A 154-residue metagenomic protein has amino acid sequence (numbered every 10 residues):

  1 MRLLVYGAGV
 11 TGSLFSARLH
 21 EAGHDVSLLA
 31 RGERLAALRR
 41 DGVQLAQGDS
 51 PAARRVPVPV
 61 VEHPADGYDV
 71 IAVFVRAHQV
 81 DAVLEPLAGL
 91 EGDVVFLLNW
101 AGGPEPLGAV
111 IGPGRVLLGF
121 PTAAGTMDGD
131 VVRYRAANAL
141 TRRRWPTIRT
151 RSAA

Functional and structural regions predicted by a protein language model:
M1-P51: NAD(P)+-binding Rossmann beta1-loop-alpha1 motif at the extreme N-terminus of oxidoreductases
V5, L28-R31, V73-F74, L97 (+1 more regions): Active-site-adjacent beta-strand anchor residues
G7-G12, G42, W100-G102, G119 (+1 more regions): Glycine-centered flexibility sites
F15, G103, R151-A154: Generic structural signal for hydrophobic residues
R31, W100, I148-S152: A structural signal for well-ordered alpha-helical scaffolds and beta->alpha junctions
A37, L90, A109-R115, D130-A154: Internal alpha-helical scaffold of NAD(P)-dependent oxidoreductase catalytic cores
A46, V61, R143-R144: Residues in well-ordered beta-strands of folded domains
A52-R133: Rossmann-like NAD(P)(H) cofactor-binding subdomain of soluble oxidoreductases
